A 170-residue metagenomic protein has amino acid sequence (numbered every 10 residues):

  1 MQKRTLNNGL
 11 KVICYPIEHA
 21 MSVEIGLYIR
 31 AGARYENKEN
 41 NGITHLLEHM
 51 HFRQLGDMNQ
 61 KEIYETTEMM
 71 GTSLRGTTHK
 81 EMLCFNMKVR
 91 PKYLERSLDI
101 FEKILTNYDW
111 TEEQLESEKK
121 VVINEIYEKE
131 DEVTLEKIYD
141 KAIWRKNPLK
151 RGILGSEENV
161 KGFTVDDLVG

Functional and structural regions predicted by a protein language model:
M1-E62, N159, V169: His/Glu-rich zincin catalytic helix
G56, I63-G170: Acidic/histidine-enriched segments that form metal/cofactor-coordinating and catalytic pocket/exosite environments
